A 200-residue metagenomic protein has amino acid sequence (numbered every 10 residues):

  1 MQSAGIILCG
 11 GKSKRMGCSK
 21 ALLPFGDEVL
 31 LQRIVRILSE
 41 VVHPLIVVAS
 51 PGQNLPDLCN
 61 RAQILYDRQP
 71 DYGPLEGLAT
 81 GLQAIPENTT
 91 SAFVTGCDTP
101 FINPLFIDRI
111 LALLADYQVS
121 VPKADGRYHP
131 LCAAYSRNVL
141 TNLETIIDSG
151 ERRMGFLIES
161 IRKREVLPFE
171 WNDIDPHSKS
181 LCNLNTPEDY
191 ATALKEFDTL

Functional and structural regions predicted by a protein language model:
Q2-E151, E159-S178, L194-L200: Nucleotide and nucleotide-moiety/phosphate-recognizing core
I158, T186: A residue-level signal for conserved active-site and pocket-lining positions in enzyme catalytic cores
D189-A193: Histidine-centered active-site loop/cap adjacent to the catalytic His in serine esterases/O-acetyl transfer systems
